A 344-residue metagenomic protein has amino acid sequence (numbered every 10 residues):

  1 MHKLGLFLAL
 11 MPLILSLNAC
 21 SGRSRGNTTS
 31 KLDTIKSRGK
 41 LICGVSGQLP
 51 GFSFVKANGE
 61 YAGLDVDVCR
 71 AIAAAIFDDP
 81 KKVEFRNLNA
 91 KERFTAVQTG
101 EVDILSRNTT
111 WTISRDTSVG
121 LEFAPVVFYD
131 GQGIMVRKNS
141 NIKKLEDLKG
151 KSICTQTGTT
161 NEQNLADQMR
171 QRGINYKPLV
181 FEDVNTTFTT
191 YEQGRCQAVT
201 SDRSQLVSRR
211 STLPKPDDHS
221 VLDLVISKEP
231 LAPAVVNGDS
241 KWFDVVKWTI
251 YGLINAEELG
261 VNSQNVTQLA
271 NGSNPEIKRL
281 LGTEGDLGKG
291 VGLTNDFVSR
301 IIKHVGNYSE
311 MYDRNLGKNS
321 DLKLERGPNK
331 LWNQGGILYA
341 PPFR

Functional and structural regions predicted by a protein language model:
M1-L8: Bacterial N-terminal signal peptides that target proteins for export
S16-A19: C-terminal motif of bacterial Sec signal peptides marking the signal peptidase cleavage site
S21, G26, D67-R70, A74-I76 (+7 more regions): Extended ligand-binding regions for polar small-molecule ligands
G26-T29, D33-S106, Y308, L331 (+1 more regions): Extracytoplasmic small-molecule ligand-binding "clamshell" domains of the periplasmic binding protein/Venus flytrap
T28-S30, V83-T95, S140, P178-Q193: Short helix-initiation/N-cap motifs at beta->coil->alpha
I42-G51, Y61-I76, D130-T186: Bilobed "Venus flytrap"/periplasmic-binding protein-like clamshell domains and structurally analogous long
R70, A74, D78-D147, L206-V225 (+1 more regions): Acidic, polar ligand-binding/catalytic clefts
T283-R344: C-terminal functional modules
